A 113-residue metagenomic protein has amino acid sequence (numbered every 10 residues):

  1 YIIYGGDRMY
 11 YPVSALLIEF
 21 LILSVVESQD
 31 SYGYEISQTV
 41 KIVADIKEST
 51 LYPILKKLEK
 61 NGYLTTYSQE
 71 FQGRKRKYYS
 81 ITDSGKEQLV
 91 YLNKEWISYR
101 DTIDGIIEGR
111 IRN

Functional and structural regions predicted by a protein language model:
Y1-M9, Y79: A positively charged, amphipathic N-terminal helix/segment that binds anionic biomolecules
Y4-D7, V90-N113: Amphipathic alpha-helical dimerization/coiled-coil segments that flank or bridge DNA-binding/regulatory modules
Y10-T50: N-terminal helix-turn-helix DNA-binding core of bacterial DNA-binding proteins
Q38, D83, S98-D101: Generic recognition of well-ordered alpha-helical segments within structured catalytic/regulatory domains
Y52-K57: Short, hydrophobic-biased segments on the C-terminal half of alpha helices that form "recognition helices"
G62: Glycine-centered, phosphate/nucleic-acid-interacting loop/turn motifs that mediate DNA/RNA or nucleotide
T66: Short beta-strand "wing" residues that participate in macromolecule-binding interfaces
F71-N93: Basic, amphipathic "hinge/linker" alpha-helix immediately C-terminal to the N-terminal HTH DNA-binding motif
